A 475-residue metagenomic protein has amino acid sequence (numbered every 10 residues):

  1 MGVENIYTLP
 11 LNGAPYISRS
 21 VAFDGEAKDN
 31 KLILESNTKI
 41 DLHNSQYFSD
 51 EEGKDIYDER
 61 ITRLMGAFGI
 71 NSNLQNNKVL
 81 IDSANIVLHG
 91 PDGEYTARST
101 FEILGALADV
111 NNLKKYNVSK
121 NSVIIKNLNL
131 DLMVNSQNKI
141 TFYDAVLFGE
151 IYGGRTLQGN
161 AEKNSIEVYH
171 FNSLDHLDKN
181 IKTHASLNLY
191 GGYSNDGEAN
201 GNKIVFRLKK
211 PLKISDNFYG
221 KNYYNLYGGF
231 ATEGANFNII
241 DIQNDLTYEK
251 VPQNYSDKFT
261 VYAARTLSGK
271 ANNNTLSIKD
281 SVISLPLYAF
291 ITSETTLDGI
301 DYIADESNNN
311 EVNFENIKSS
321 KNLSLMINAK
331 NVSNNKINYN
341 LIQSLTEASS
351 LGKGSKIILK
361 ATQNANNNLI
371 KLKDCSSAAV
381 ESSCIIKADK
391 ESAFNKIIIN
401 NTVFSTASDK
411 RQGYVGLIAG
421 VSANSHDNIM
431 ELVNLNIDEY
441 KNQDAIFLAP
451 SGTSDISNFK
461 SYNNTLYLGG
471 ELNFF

Functional and structural regions predicted by a protein language model:
M1-N188, Y193-Q443, A449-F475: Surface-exposed loop/turn motifs in large extracellular/passenger domains
